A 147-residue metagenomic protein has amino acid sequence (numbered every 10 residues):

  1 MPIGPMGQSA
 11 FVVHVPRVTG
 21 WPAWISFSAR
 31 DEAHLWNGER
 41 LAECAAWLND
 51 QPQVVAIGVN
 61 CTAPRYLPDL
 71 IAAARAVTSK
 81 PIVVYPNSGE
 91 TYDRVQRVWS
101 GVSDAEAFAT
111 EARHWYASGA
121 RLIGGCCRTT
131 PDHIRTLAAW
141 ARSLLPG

Functional and structural regions predicted by a protein language model:
M1-G147: Domain-level signal for soluble alpha/beta catalytic cores
